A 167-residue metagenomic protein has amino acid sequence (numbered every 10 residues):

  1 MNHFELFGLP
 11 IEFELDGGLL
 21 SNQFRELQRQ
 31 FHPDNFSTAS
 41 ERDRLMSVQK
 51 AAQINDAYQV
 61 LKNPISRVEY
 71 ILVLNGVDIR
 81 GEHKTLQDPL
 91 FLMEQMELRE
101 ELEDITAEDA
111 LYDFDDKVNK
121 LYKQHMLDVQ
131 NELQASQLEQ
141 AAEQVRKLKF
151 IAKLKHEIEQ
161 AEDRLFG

Functional and structural regions predicted by a protein language model:
M1-G167: C-terminal accessory/regulatory regions appended to core domains
